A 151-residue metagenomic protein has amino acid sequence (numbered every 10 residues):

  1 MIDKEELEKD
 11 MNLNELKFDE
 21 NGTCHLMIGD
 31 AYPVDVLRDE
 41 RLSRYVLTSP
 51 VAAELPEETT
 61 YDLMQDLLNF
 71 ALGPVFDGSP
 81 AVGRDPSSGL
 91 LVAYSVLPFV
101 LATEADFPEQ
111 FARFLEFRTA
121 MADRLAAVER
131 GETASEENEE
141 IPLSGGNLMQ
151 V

Functional and structural regions predicted by a protein language model:
M1-D35: Charge-rich, low-complexity N-terminal segments
P33-E57: Short, well-structured hydrophobic secondary-structure segments
P50-L90: Short, internal acidic amphipathic alpha-helical interface segments that mediate docking to partner proteins
V51-L55, L97-T103: A generic structural motif
L91-S95: Short, aliphatic-rich beta-strand segments
L101-G131: A contiguous, mid-protein "functional segment" used to position or interact with cofactors/ions or partner subunits
L125-V151: Short, highly charged C-terminal tails/helix-capping segments
